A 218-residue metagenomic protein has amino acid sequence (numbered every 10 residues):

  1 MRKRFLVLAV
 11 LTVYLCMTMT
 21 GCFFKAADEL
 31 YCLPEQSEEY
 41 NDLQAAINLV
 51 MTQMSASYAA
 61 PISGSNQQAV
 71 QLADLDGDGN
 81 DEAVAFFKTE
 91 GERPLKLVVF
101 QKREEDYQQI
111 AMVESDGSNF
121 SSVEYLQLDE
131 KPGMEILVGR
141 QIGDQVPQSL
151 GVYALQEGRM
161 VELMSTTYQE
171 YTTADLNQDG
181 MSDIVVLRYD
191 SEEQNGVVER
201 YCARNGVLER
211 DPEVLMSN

Functional and structural regions predicted by a protein language model:
R4-K25: Sec-dependent N-terminal signal peptides of Gram-positive bacterial secreted proteins and lipoproteins
C22-N218: Beta-propeller-forming repeat regions
